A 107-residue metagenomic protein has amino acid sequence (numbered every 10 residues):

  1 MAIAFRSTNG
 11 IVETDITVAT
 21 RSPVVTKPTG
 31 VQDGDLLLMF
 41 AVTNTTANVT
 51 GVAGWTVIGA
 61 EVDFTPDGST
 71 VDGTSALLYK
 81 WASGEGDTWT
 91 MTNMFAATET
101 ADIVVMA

Functional and structural regions predicted by a protein language model:
M1-A107: Function-critical acidic carboxylates
